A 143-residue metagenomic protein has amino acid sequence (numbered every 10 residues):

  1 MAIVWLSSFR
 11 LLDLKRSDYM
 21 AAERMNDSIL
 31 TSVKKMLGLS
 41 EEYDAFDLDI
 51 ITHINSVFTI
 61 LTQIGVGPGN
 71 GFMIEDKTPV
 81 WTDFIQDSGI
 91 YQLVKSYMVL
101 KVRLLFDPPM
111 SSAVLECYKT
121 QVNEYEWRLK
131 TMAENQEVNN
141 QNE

Functional and structural regions predicted by a protein language model:
M1-A2: Targeting/processing segments of secretory and organellar proteins
W5, R10, K15-R16, A21 (+2 more regions): Short loop/turn elements at secondary-structure junctions
M20-S40: N-terminal, Lys/Arg- and Ser/Thr-rich interaction peptides
I29, D49, H53, L93-V94 (+1 more regions): Residue-level detector of well-ordered alpha-helical segments, enriched for hydrophobic/aromatic packing positions
V33-A45, T62-G69: Structural recognition of short helix-loop-helix hairpins that underlie histone-fold modules
D44-I64, K77-D87: Amphipathic alpha-helical segments that form the core helices of the histone-fold
G67-K77: An N-terminal amphipathic alpha-helical segment
